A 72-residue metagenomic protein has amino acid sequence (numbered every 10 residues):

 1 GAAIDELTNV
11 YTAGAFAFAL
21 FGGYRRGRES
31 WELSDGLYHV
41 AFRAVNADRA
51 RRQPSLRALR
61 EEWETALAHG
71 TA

Functional and structural regions predicted by a protein language model:
G1-L7: Conserved end of the kinase activation segment
L20-R25: Hydrophobic anchor on a C-lobe helix of Hanks-type protein kinase catalytic domains
R28-E29: Inter-domain helical "communication" segments and dimerization helices that couple sensory or membrane-embedded modules
E32-A47: Conserved C-terminal C-lobe helix
A50-T71: Terminal C-lobe "cap" of eukaryotic-type protein kinase domains
